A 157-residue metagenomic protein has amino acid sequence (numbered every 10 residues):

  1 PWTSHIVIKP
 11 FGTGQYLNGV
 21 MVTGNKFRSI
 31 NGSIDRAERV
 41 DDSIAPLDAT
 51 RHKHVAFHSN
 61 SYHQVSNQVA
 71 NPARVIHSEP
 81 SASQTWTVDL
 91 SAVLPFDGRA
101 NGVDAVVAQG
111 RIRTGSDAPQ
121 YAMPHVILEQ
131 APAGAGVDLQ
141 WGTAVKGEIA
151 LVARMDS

Functional and structural regions predicted by a protein language model:
P1-S157: Extracellular parallel beta-helix/beta-solenoid repeat domains
